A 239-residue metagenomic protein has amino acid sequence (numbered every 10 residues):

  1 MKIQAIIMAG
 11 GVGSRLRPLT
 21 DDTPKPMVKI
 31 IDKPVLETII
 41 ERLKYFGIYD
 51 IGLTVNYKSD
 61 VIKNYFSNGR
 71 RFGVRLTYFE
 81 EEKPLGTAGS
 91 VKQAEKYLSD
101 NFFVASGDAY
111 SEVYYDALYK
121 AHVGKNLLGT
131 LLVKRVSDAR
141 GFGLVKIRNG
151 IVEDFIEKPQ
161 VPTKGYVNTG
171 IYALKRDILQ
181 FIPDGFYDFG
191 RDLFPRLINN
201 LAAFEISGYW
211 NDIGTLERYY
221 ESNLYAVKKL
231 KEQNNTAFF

Functional and structural regions predicted by a protein language model:
M1-I62: N-terminal glycine-rich phosphate-binding loop and ensuing alpha1 helix
Q4, Y49-I51, R75, L128-G129 (+1 more regions): Residues at the starts of beta-strands that form the adenosine-phosphate
M8, I30, T54, F79-E81 (+4 more regions): Generic beta-sheet signal
L16, I62-F66, I182, S222: Hydrophobic packing residues within well-ordered alpha-helices of enzyme cores
K29, K146, A173-K175: Short, well-ordered beta-strand micro-motif
K63-N149: Conserved beta-loop-beta/alpha segment of the NTase-like Rossmann-fold superfamily that binds/positions NTPs
F102-F103, Y110, D116-V123, S137 (+1 more regions): Catalytic-core segments of class I nucleotidyltransferases/pyrophosphorylases that form NMP-activated intermediates
